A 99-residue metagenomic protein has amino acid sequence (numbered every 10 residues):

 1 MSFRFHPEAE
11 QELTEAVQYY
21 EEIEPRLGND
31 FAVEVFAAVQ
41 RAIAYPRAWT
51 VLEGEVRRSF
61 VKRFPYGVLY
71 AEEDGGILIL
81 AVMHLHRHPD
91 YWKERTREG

Functional and structural regions predicted by a protein language model:
M1-A32, G99: Arg/Lys-rich, positively charged N-terminal/basic patches that mediate binding to nucleic acids
V17, E21, F36-I43: Structural signal for well-ordered, non-membrane alpha-helices
E22-E24, P46-E53, H88-Y91: Short, charge-rich, low-complexity interaction segments located in flexible loops at or near secondary-structure
G28-D30, E55, I77, D90: Solvent-exposed interaction patches of small proteins and small membrane subunits
A37, A44-I77: Basic/aromatic recognition patch in beta-strand/loop cores that engages polyanionic ligands
G67, A71-G99: Enriched for short, Lys/Arg-rich terminal
